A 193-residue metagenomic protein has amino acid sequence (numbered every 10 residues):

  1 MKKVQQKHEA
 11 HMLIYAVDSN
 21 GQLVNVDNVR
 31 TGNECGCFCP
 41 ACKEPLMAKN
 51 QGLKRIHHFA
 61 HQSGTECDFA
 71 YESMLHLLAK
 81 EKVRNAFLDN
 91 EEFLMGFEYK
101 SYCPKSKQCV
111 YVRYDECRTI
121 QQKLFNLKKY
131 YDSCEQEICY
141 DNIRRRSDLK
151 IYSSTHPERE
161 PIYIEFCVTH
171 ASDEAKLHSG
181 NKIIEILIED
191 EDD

Functional and structural regions predicted by a protein language model:
M1-E91: N-terminal cysteine/histidine-rich coordination modules
Q6, M12, E160-P161, A175-L177: Generic signature of intrinsically disordered, low-complexity, basic-rich segments and short cationic peptides
Y15, H58, K150, I162-Y163 (+1 more regions): Ordered hydrophobic segments in well-structured contexts
L53-R55, I143, G180: A short, structural micro-pattern
A79-V83, Y140, D193: Generic hydrophobic, helix-prone segments enriched in Leu/Val/Ile
F93-T169: Active-site metal-binding core of divalent-cation-utilizing nuclease and nuclease-like domains
S153-P157, T169-D193: Intrinsically disordered, low-complexity regulatory regions
